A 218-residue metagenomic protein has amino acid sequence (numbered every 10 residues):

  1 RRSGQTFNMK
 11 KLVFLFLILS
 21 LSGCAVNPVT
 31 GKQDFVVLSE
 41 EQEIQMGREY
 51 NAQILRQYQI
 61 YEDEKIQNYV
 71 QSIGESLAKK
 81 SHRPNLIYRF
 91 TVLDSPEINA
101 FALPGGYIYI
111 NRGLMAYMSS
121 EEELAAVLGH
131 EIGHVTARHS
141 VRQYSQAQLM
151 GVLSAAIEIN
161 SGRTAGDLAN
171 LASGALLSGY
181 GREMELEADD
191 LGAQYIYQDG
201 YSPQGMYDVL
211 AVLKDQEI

Functional and structural regions predicted by a protein language model:
R1, Q5-C24: Sec-dependent bacterial lipoprotein signal peptides
L12, C24-I218: A Zn2+-metalloprotease active-site environment signal
